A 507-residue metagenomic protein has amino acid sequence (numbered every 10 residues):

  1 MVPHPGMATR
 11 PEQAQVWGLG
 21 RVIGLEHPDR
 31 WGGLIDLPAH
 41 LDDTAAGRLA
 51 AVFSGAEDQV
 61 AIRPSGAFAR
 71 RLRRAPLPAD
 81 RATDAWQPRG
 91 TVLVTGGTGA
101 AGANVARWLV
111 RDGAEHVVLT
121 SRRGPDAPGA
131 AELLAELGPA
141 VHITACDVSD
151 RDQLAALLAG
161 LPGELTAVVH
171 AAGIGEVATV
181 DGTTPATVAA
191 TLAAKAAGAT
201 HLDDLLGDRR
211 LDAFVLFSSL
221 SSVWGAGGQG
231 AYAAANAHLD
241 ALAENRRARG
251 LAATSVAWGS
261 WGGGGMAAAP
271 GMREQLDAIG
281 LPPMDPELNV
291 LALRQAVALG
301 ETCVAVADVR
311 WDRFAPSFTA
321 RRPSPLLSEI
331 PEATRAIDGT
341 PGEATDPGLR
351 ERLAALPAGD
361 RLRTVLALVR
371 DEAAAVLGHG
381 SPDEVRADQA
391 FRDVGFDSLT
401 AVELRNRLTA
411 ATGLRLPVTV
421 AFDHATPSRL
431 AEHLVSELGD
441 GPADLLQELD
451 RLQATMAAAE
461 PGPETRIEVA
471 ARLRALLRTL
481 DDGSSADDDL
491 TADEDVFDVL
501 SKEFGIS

Functional and structural regions predicted by a protein language model:
M1-E57, R63-A67, W86-F318, G339-S507: 4′-phosphopantetheine-dependent carrier domains
R70-L77, V309-W311, I330-T334: Short beta-strand-to-coil "C-cap" segments at the C-terminal boundary of structured domains/repeats, marking
R71-G90: A short, basic/flexible loop-to-alpha-helix module at the beginning of a structural domain
V110, P325, I330-G339: C-terminal, non-catalytic macromolecule-binding modules
P323-L326, V496: Intrinsically disordered, low-complexity serine/threonine-rich regulatory regions of eukaryotic proteins
